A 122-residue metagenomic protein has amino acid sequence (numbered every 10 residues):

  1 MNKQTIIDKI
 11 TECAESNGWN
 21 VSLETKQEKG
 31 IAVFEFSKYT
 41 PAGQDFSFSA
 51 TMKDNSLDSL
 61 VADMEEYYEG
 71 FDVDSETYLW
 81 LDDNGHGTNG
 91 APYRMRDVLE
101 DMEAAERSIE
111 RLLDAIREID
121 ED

Functional and structural regions predicted by a protein language model:
N2, S47-S49, K53-D122: Intrinsically disordered, low-complexity regulatory regions enriched in serine/threonine/proline and acidic residues
I7, T11-V73: Amphipathic, interaction-prone secondary-structure segments
